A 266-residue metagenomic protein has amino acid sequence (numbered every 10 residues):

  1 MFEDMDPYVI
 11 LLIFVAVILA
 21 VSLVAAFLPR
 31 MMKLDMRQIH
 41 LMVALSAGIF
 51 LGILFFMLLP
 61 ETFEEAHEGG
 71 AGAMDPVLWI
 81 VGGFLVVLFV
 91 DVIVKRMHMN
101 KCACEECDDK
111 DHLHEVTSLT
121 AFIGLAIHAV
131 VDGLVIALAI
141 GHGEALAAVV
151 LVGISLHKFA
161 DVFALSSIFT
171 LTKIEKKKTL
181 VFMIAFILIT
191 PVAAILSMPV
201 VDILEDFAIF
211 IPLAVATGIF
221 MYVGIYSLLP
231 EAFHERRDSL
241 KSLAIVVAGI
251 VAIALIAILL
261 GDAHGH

Functional and structural regions predicted by a protein language model:
M1-H266: Intrinsically disordered, metal-sensing/regulatory segments
